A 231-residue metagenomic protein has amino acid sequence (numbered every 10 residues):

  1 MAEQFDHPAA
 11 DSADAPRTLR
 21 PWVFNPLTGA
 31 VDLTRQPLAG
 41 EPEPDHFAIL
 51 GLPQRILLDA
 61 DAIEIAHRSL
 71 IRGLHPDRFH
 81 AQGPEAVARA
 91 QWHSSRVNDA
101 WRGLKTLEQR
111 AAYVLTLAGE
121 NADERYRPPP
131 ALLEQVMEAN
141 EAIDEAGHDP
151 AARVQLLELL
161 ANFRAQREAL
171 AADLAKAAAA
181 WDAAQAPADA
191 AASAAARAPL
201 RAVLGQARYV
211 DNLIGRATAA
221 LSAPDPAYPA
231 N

Functional and structural regions predicted by a protein language model:
M1-N231: C-terminal accessory/regulatory regions appended to core domains
